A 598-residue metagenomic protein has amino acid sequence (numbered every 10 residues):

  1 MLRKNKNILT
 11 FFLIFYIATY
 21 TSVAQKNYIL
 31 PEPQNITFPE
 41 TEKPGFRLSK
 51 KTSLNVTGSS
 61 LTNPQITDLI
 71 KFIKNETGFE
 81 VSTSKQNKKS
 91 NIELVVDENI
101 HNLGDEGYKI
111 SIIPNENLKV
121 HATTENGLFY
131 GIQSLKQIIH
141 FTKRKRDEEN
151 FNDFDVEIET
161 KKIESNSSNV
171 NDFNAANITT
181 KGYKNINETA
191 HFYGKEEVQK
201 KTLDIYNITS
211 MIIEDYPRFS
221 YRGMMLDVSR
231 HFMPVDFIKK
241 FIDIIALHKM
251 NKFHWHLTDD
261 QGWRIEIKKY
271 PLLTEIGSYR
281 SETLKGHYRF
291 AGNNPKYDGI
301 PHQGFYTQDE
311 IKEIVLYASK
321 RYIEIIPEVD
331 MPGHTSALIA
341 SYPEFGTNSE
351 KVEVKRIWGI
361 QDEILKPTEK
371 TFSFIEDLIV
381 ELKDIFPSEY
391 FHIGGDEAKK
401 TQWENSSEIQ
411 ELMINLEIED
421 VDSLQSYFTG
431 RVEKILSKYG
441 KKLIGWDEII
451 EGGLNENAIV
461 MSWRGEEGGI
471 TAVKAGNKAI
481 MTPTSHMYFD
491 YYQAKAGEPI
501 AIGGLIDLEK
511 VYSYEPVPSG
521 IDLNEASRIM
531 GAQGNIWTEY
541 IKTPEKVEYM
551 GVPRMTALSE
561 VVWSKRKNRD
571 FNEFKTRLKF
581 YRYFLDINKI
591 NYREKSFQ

Functional and structural regions predicted by a protein language model:
M1-L9: Bacterial N-terminal signal peptides that target proteins for export
I8-A18: Sec-dependent N-terminal signal peptides
I14, S22-H191, K195, Q199 (+7 more regions): Acidic, contiguous N-terminal accessory segments
T62-N63, F232-P234, D260-E266, P332-L338 (+6 more regions): Flexible loop/turn segments at secondary-structure boundaries
I113-D362, T368-F372, E376-Y390, R431 (+2 more regions): Feature activates predominantly on carbohydrate-active enzymes
L338-E344, V354-R356, I360-E456, W463-T471: Active-site neighborhood of glycoside hydrolase catalytic domains
K442-A458, R464-Q598: Flexible, acidic glycine-rich loops studded with aromatic residues
